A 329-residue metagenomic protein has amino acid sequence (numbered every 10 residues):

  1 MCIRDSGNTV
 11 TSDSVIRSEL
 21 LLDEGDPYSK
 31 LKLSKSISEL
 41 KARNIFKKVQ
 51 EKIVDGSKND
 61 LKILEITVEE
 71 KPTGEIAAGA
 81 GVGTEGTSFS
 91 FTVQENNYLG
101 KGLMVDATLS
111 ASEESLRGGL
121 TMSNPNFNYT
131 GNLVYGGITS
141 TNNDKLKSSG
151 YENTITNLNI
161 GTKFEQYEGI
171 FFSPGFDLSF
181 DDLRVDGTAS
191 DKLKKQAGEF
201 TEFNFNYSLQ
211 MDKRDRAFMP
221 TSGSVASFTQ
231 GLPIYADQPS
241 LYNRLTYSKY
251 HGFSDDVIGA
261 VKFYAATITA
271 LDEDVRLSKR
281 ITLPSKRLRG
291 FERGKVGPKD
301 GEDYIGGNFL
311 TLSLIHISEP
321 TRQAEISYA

Functional and structural regions predicted by a protein language model:
M1-I3, H316-E319, Q323-A329: Single conserved hydrophobic/aromatic residue that forms the stacking wall/gate of nucleotide- or nucleobase-binding
R4-G86, T92, D106-N124, L245-T246 (+1 more regions): Periplasmic polypeptide-binding modules associated with outer-membrane biogenesis and secretion
L20, T73-G83, S90-E113, V134-D144 (+4 more regions): Transmembrane beta-strand segments that form the barrel wall of outer-membrane beta-barrel proteins
A42, E75, T188-G198, E202-L314 (+1 more regions): C-terminal outer-membrane beta-barrel translocator/porin domains of Gram-negative envelope proteins and their
K58, G81-S88, A107-G118, D144-N153 (+3 more regions): Solvent-exposed loop/turn segments connecting transmembrane beta-strands in outer-membrane beta-barrel proteins
F89-Y98, L116-Y129, V134-G136, T156-Q166 (+4 more regions): Feature captures outer-membrane beta-barrel proteins of Gram-negative bacteria and organelles
Y98-M104, F127-L133, S148, Q166-F172 (+6 more regions): Short loop/turn motifs that connect adjacent beta-strands in outer-membrane beta-barrel proteins
G118-E199, F205-Y207: Transmembrane beta-barrel wall of Gram-negative outer-membrane proteins
